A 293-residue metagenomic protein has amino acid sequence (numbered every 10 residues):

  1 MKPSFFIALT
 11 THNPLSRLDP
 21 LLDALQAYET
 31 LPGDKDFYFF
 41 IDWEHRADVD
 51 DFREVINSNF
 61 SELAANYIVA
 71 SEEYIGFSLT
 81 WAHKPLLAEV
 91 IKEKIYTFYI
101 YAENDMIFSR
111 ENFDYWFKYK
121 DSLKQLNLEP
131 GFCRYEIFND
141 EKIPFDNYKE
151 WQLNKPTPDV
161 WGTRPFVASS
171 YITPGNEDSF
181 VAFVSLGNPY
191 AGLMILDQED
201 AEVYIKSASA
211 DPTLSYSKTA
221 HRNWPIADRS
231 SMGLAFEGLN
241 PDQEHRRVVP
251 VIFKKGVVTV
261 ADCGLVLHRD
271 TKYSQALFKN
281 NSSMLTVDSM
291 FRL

Functional and structural regions predicted by a protein language model:
M1-Q26: N-proximal low-complexity "stem/linker" segments adjacent to membrane-targeting elements
T11-R17, E44-A47, D105-S109, I137: Short acidic, S/G/P-rich loop/turn micro-motifs used as interaction or catalytic elements
D23-K35: Short, acidic, metal-binding catalytic loop of nucleotide-sugar glycosyltransferases
K35-R46, E72: Short beta-strand/loop segment that forms part of the nucleotide-sugar
A47-F98: Active-site-proximal specificity loops/subdomain of glycosyltransferases
Y96-I107: Short beta-strand-to-loop acidic/aromatic patch adjacent to the donor-nucleotide binding site
S109-P212: Conserved catalytic core of nucleotide-sugar-dependent glycosyltransferases
P189, L196-L293: C-terminal catalytic/acceptor-binding lobe
